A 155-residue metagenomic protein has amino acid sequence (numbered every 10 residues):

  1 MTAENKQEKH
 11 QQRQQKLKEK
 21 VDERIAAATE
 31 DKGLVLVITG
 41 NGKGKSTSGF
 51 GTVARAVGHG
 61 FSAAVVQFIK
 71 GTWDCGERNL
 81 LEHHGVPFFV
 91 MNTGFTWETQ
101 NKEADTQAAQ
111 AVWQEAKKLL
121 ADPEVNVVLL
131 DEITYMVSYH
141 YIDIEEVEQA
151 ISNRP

Functional and structural regions predicted by a protein language model:
M1-V35: Extreme N-terminal, non-catalytic leader segments that precede Walker-type/kinase nucleotide-binding cores
E4-N5, E30-G33, S46, R55-G58 (+1 more regions): A short alpha-helix capping/helix-coil boundary motif
Q7-Q11, D22, V35-V37, G60-S62 (+2 more regions): N-terminal start-of-chain detector that recognizes signal peptides and the immediate post-cleavage beginning
Q14-L17, K43-G44, V66-I69, Y139-I142: A short linear-motif detector with a strong N-terminal bias
A27-A28, R78, I151-S152: Short secondary-structure boundary/capping segments
L34-A121: Conserved P-loop
E98-R154: Phosphate-binding/switch loop-helix module in NTP-utilizing enzymes
